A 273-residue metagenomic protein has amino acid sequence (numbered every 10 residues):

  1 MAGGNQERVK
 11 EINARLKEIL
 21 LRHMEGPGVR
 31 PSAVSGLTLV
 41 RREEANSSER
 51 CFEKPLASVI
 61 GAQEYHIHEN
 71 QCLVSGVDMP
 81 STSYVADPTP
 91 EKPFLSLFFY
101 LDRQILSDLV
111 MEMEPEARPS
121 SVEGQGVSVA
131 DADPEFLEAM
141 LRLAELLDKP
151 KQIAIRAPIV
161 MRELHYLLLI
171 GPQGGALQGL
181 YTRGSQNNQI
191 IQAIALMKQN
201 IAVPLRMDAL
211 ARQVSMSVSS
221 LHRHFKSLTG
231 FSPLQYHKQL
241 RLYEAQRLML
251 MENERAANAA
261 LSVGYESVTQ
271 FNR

Functional and structural regions predicted by a protein language model:
A2-I12, I19, D108-E163, L167-L168 (+1 more regions): Amphipathic alpha-helical segments enriched in hydrophobic/aromatic residues interleaved with Lys/Arg
V29-A117: N-terminal regulatory/effector-sensing and dimerization cores that precede helix-turn-helix DNA-binding domains
A132-E135, A139, V160, T182-A193 (+2 more regions): N-terminal positioning helix adjacent to the helix-turn-helix/winged-helix DNA-binding module
E135, K149-Q152, S185, A202 (+1 more regions): Alpha-helical structural elements of signaling/regulatory helical domains
A154, L169, Q173-V218: Extended mid-to-C-terminal alpha-helical interaction segments
A195-Q199, V203-M216, K226-N272: Terminal helix-turn-helix DNA-binding modules in bacterial transcription factors
